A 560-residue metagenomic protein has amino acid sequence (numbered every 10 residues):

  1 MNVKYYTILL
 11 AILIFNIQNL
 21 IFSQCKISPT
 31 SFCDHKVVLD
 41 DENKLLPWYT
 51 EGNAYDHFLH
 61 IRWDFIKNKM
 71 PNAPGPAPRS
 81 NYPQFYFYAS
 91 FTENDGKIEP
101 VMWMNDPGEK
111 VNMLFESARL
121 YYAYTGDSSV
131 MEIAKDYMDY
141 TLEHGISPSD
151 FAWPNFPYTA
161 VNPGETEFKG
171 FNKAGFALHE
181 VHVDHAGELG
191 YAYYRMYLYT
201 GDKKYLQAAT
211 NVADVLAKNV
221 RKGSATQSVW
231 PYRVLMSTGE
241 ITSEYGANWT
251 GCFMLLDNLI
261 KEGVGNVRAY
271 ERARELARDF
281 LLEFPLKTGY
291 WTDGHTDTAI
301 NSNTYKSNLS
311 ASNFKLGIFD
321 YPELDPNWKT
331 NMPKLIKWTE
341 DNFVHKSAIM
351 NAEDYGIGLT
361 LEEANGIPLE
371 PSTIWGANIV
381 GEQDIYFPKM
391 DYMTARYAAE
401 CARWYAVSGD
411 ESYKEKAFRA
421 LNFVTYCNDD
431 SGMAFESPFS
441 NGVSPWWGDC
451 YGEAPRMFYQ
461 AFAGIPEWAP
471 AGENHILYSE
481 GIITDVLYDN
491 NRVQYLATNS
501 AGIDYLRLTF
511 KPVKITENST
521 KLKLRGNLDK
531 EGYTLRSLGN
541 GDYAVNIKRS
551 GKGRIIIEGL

Functional and structural regions predicted by a protein language model:
M1-Q24: Bacterial Sec-dependent N-terminal signal peptides
Q24-E109, S128-F176, T210-N211, V215 (+6 more regions): Low-complexity, Ser/Thr/Pro/Gly-enriched N-terminal "stalk/linker" regions
Q24-P76, D136, K203, C252-E271 (+2 more regions): Terminal, non-catalytic domain-edge segments
W103, E109-Y124, D136-Y137, E188-R195: Non-membrane alpha-helical segments in proteins
D106-E109, A177, V181, G201 (+5 more regions): Structural signature of alpha-solenoid helical repeat scaffolds
V183, G187-L198, D202-D293, D297: Solenoidal tandem-repeat scaffolds enriched in leucines and small polar residues
L496-V513, I555-I556: Surface-exposed beta-strand/loop patches in extracellular or lumenal glycoproteins
D504-L506, D529-L560: C-terminal beta-strand-rich structural cap/linker in extracellular carbohydrate-active enzymes
